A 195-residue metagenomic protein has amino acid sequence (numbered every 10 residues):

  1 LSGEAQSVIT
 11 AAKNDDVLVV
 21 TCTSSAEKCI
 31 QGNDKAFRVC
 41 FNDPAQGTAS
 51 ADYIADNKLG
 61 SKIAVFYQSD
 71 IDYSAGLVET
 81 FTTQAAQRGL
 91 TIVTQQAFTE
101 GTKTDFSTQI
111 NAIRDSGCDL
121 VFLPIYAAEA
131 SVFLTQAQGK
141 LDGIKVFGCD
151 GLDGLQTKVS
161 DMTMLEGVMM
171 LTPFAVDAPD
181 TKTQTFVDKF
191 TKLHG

Functional and structural regions predicted by a protein language model:
L1, L18-C22, I63-Y67, G117-A127 (+2 more regions): Periplasmic-binding protein-like
L1-Q31, V39, F98-F106, A127 (+2 more regions): Beta-alpha junction/loop-to-helix N-cap segments that form part of ligand/metal-binding clefts
S7-A11, T80, Q109, V132-A137 (+1 more regions): A short acidic, amphipathic alpha-helical/loop segment
N14-V19, G32-K35, K58-I63, Q87-V93 (+3 more regions): Loop/turn elements at helix/coil->beta-strand transitions in domains of secreted/extracellular proteins
K35-A97, L120: An alpha-beta-alpha
V39-K62, A75-L77, K103-S107, A130-S131 (+2 more regions): Hydrophobic alpha-helical segments within soluble ligand-binding/sensing domains
L134-G195: Extracellular/periplasmic periplasmic-binding protein-like sensory domains
